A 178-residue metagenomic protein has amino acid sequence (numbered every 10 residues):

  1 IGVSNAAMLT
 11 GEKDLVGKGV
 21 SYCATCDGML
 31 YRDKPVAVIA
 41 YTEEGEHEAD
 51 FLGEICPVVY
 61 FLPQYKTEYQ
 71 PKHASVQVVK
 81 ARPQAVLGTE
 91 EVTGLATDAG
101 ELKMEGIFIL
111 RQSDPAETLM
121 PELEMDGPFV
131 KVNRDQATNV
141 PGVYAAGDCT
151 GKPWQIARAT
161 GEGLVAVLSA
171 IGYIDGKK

Functional and structural regions predicted by a protein language model:
I1, E54-R134, G176-K178: A Rossmann-like FAD-binding core segment of flavoenzymes
S4, E44, T67: Conserved Rossmann-like nucleotide-cofactor binding loop
S4-M8, D14-L30, L110-W154, E162-V165 (+1 more regions): FAD-site-proximal beta/loop scaffold in flavoenzymes
T25, Y41, P63-Q64, D148: Cofactor-binding loop segments of dinucleotide-utilizing enzymes, especially the Rossmann-like FAD- and NAD(P)+-binding
K34-I55: Rossmann-like NAD(P)H-binding beta-loop-alpha module
V38, Y60-F61, A145: Structural beta-sheet core signal
A49-L62, E162-V167: Short, electropositive alpha-helical surface patch
L168-K178: A charged, well-structured terminal subsegment
